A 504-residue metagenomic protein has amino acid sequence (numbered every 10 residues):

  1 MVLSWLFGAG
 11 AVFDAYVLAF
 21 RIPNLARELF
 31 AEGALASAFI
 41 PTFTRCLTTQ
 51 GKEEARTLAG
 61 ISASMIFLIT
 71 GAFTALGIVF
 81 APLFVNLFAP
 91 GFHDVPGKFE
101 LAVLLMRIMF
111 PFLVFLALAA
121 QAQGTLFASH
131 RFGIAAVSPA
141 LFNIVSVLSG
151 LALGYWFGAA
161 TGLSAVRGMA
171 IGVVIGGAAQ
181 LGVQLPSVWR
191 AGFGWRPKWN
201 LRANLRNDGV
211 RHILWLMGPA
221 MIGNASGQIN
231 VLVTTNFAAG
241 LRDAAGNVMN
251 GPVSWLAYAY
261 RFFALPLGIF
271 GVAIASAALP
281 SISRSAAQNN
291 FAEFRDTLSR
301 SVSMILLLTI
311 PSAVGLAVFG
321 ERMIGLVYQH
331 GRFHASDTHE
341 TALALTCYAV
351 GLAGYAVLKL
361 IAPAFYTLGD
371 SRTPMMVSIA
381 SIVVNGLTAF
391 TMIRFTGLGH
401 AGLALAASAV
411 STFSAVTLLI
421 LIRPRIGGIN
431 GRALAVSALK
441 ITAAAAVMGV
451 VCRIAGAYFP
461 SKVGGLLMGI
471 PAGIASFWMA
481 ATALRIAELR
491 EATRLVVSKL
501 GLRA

Functional and structural regions predicted by a protein language model:
M1-A504: Membrane-embedded alpha-helical bundles of multi-pass transporters/translocases, especially carrier/permease families
